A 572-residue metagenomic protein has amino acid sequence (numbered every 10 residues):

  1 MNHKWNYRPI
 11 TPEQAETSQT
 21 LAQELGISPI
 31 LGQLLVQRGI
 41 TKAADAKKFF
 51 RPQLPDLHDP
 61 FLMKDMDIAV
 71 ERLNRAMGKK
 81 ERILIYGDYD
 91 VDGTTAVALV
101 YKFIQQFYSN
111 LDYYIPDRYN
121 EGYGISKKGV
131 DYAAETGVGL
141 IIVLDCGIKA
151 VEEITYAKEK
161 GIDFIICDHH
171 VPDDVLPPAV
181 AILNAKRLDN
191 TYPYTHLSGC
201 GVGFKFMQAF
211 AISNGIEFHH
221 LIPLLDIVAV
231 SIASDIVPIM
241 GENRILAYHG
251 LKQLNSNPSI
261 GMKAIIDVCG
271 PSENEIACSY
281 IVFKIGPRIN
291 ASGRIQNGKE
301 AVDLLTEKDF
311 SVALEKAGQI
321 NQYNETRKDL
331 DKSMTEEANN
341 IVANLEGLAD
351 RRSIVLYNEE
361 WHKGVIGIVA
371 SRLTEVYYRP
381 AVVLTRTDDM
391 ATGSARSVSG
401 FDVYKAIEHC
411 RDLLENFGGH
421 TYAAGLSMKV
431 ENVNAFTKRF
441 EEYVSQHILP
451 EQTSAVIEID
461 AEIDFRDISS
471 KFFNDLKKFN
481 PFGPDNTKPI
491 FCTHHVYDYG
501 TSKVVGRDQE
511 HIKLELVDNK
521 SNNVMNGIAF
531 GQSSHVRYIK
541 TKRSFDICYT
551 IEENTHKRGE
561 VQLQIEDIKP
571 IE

Functional and structural regions predicted by a protein language model:
N2, I10-L140, K160-G161, A211-N432 (+1 more regions): Hydrophobic helix-and-loop "lid/oligomerization" segment in the mid-to-C-terminal part of catalytic domains
R75, V171-N184, L516-S521: Acidic-glycine-rich active-site phosphate/pyrophosphate-binding loop
G78-K79, V312-G318, Q322-L356, H409-E572: Mid-to-C-terminal polyanion-binding domains and interfaces
L99, V175-I216, L221-A233: Short alpha-helices
Y114, L144, C167-H169, L183-A185 (+1 more regions): Generic beta-sheet signal
Y119-E121, A150, H170-V175, D189-T191 (+2 more regions): Short gly/pro/ser/thr-enriched loop/turn and capping motifs at secondary-structure boundaries
A150-V151, D235: Intrinsically disordered, low-complexity regulatory tails of plant transcription factors and co-regulators
E152-Y156, V369: A short acidic, amphipathic alpha-helical/loop segment
